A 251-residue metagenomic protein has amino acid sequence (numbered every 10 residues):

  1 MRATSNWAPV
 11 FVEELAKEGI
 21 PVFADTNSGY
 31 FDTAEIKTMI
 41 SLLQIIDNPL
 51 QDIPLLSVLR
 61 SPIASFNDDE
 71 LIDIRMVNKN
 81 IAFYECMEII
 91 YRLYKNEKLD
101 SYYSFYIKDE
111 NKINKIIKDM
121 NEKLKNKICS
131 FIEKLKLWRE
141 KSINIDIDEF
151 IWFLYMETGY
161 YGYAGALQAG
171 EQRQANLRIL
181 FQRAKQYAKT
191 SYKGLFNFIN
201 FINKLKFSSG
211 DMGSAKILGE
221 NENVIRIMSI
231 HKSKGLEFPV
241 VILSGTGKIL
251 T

Functional and structural regions predicted by a protein language model:
M1-V77, F83-E88, K115-D119, K123-N126 (+3 more regions): Conserved motor-region signature of P-loop NTPase helicases/translocases
V77-E110, I128-F131: Accessory alpha-helical DNA-binding modules that contact the DNA backbone or grooves
